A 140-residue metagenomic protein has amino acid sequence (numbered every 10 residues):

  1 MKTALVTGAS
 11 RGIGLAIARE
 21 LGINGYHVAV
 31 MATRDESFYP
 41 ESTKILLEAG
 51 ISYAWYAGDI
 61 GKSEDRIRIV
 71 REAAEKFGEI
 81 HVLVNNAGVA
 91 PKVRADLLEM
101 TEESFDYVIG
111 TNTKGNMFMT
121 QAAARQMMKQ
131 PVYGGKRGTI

Functional and structural regions predicted by a protein language model:
S10-G12: Conserved glycine-rich cofactor-binding loop
N24-E41: Conserved glycine-rich Rossmann-like NAD(P)H-binding loop of the short-chain dehydrogenase/reductase
E36, A57-V70, E102: The beta1-alpha1 cofactor-binding region of Rossmann-like NAD(H)/NADP(H)-dependent oxidoreductases
A49-S52, E72-L83: A glycine-rich helix->loop->beta "capping" turn within Rossmann-like NAD(P)(H)-dependent oxidoreductase domains
N86-V93: Conserved NAD(P)H cofactor-binding loop of Rossmann-fold oxidoreductase domains
R94-L97, T101-D106: Substrate-binding pocket helix/loop in short-chain dehydrogenase/reductase
T120-Q121: A short, exposed helix-loop element centered on a Lys and neighboring polar residues
